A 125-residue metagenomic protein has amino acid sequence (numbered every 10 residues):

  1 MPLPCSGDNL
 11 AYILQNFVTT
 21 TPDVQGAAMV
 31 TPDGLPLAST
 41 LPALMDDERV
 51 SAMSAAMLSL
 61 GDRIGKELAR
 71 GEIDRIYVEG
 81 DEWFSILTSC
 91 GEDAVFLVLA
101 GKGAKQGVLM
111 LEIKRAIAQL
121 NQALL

Functional and structural regions predicted by a protein language model:
M1-L125: Non-catalytic interaction/Regulatory regions outside core domains
